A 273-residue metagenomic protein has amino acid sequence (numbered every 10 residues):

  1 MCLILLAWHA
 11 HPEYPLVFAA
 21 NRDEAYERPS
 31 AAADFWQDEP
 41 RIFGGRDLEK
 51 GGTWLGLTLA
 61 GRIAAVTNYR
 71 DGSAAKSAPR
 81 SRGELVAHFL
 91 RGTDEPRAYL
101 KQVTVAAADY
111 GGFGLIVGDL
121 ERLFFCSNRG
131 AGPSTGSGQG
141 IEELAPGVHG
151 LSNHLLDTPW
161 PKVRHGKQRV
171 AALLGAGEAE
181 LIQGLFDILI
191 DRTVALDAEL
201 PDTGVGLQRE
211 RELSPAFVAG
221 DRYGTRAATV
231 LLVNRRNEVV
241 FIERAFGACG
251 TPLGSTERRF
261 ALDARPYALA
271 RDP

Functional and structural regions predicted by a protein language model:
M1-P273: N-terminal nucleophile
